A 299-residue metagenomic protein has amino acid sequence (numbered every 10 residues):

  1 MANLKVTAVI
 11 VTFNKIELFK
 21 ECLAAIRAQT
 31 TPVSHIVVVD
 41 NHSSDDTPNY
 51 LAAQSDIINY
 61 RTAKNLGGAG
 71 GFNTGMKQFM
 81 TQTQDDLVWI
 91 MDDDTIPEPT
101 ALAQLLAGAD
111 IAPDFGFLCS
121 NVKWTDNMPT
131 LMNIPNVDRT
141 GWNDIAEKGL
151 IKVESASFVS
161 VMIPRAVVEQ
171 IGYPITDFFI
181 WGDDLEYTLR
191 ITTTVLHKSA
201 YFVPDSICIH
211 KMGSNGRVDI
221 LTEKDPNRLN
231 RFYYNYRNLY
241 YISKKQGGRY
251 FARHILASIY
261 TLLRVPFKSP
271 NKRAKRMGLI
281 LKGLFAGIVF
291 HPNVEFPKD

Functional and structural regions predicted by a protein language model:
K15-A28: Short, well-formed alpha-helical segments that are part of the catalytic scaffolds of diverse glycosyltransferases
A25, P32, V38-N49, K64 (+1 more regions): A conserved acidic beta->alpha catalytic loop
L51-G70, T74-Q78: Conserved donor nucleotide-binding strand/loop of the catalytic core
Q84-D94: Short beta-strand-to-loop acidic/aromatic patch adjacent to the donor-nucleotide binding site
T100-M132: Conserved donor NDP-sugar-binding/catalytic core segment of glycosyltransferases
D144-I163: A recurrent flexible, glycine/aromatic-enriched loop bordering the glycosyltransferase active site that acts as
V161, V167-G172, D177-S206, M212: A short, conserved alpha-helix in the catalytic core of glycosyltransferases
G247-D299: Non-catalytic, C-terminal membrane-associated alpha-helical segments of glycosyltransferases
